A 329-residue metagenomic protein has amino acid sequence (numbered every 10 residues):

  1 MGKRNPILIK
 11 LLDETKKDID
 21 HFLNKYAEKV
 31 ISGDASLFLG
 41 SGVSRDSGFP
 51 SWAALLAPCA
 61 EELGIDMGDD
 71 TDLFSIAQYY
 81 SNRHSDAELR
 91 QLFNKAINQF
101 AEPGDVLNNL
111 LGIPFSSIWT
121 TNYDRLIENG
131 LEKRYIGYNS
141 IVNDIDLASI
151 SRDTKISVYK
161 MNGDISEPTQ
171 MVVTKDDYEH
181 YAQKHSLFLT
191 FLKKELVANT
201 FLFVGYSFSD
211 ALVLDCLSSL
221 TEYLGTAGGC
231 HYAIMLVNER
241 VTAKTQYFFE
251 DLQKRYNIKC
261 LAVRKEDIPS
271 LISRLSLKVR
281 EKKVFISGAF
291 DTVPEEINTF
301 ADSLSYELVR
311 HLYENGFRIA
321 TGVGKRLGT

Functional and structural regions predicted by a protein language model:
M1-L37, R45, E62, D105-N108 (+5 more regions): SIR2/sirtuin-family catalytic core signature
G2-E14, H84-N98, V172-Y178, A233: Short, basic, glycine/proline-bearing loop/turn elements
D18-S36, V43-P50, A54, Y79-S140 (+1 more regions): Metabolite-binding pocket within alpha/beta catalytic cores that recognizes anionic/polar moieties
L39, T120, N162, M235-V237: Short beta-strand/turn micro-motifs composed of small residues that flank or help shape donor/cofactor-binding pockets
S41-V43, Y123, G163, Y206: Active-site metal-binding loops of divalent metal-dependent hydrolases
C59-F74: Conserved phosphoryl-transfer catalytic core
A96, I156-K175, Y181: A charged nuclease-like catalytic/ligand-binding cleft shared by nucleic-acid processing domains
D176-T190, C216: Active-site glycine-rich loop that binds ribose-phosphate moieties when present
